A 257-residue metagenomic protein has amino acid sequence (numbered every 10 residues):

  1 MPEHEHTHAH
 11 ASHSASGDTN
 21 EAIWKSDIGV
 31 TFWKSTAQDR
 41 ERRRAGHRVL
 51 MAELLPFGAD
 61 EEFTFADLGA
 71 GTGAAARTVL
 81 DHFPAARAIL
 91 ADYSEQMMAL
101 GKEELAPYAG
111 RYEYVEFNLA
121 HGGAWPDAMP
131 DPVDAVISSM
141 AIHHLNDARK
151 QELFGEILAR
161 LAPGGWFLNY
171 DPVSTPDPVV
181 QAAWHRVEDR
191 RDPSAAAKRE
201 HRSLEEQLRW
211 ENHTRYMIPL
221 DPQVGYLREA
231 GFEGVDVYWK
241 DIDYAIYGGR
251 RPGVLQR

Functional and structural regions predicted by a protein language model:
P2-G58: Conserved class I S-adenosyl-L-methionine
E61-G71: Conserved class I S-adenosyl-L-methionine
A66, A74-G122: Class I SAM-dependent methyltransferase SAM/SAH-binding core
G122-P130: Short conserved loop adjoining the S-adenosyl-L-methionine
I137: A conserved beta-strand element that flanks and buttresses the S-adenosyl-L-methionine
Q151-P163: A short glycine-rich, Lys/Arg-flanked "PGG" loop and its adjoining helix->strand segment in the class I
Y170-A230: C-terminal alpha-helical "lid/dimerization" subdomain adjacent to the S-adenosyl-L-methionine
E233-R257: Core SAM-dependent methyltransferase catalytic element
